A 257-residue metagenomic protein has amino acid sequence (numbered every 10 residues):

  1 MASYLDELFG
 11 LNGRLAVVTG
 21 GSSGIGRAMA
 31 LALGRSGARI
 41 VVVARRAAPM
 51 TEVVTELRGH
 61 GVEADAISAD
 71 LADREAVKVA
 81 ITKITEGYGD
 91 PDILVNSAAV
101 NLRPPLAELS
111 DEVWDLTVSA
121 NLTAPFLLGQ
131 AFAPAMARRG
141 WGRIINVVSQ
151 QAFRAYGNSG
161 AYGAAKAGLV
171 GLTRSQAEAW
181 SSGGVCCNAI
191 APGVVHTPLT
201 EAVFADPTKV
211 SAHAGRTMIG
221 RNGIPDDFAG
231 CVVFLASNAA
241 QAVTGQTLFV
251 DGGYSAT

Functional and structural regions predicted by a protein language model:
A2-E7, R154, V233, T244-T257: Short C-terminal tail/terminal secondary-structure segment of NAD(P)H-dependent dehydrogenase/reductase domains
L15, S22-S23: Conserved glycine-rich cofactor-binding loop
V95, S181, C186, V243-G245: Short, small/polar-rich loop/turn modules that mediate ligand/substrate recognition or access, typified
P105-L106, S110-V118, I144, K209 (+1 more regions): Substrate-binding pocket helix/loop in short-chain dehydrogenase/reductase
G129, A165, T173: Active-site helix of classical SDR
P134, E178-S182, Q241: Alpha-helical segment proximal to the catalytic Tyr-Lys
S149: Residue(s) in the substrate-gating loop at a strand-loop-helix junction that position the organic substrate next
